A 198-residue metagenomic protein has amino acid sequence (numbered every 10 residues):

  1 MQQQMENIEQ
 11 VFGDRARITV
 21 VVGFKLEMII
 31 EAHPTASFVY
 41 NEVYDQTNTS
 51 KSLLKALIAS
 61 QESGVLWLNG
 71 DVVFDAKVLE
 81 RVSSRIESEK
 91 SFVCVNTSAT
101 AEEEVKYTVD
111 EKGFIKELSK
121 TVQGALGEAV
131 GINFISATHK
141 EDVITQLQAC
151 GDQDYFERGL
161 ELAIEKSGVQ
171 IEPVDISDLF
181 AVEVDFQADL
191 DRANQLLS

Functional and structural regions predicted by a protein language model:
M1-V65: Conserved N-terminal catalytic core of the sugar/cofactor nucleotidyltransferase
R17, S37, F114, Q170-E172: Conserved beta-strand segments of alpha/beta enzyme cores
V22, N69, V95: Short beta-strand/turn micro-motifs composed of small residues that flank or help shape donor/cofactor-binding pockets
Y44-N48, T100, L179-V182: A short acidic, often aromatic-flanked loop/helix-cap motif at beta-alpha or helix-coil junctions that lines enzyme
S63-V73: Short beta-strand-to-loop acidic/aromatic patch adjacent to the donor-nucleotide binding site
D75-C150: Conserved core of the sugar-phosphate nucleotidyltransferase
E128-S198: Conserved alpha/beta core of the MobA/IspD/sugar-nucleotide pyrophosphorylase nucleotidyltransferase superfamily
